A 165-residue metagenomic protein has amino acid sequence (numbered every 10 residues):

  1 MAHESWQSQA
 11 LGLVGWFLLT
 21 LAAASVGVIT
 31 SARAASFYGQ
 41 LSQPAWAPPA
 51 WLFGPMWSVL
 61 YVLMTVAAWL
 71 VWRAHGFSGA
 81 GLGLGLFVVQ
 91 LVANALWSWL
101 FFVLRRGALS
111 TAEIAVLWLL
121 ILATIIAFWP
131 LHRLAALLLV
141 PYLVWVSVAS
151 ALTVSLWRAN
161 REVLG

Functional and structural regions predicted by a protein language model:
A2-H3, A35-A45, W72-S78: Membrane-interface helix termini and inter-helical loops of multi-pass transporters
A2-I29: N-terminal signal-anchor transmembrane alpha helix
T20-P55: Interfacial loop at the N-terminal end of multi-pass membrane proteins
P48-L63, R106-L117: Membrane-interface loop-to-helix entry segments
V62-S98: Helix-adjacent hinge/juxtasegments
G76-F77, W99-A108, W129-R133: Membrane-interface helix caps and helix-loop-helix hairpins in membrane proteins
L84-W97, T111-T124, L139-V146: Hydrophobic alpha-helical segments of small multi-pass membrane proteins
A127-G165: Terminal transmembrane helical module of multi-pass membrane proteins
